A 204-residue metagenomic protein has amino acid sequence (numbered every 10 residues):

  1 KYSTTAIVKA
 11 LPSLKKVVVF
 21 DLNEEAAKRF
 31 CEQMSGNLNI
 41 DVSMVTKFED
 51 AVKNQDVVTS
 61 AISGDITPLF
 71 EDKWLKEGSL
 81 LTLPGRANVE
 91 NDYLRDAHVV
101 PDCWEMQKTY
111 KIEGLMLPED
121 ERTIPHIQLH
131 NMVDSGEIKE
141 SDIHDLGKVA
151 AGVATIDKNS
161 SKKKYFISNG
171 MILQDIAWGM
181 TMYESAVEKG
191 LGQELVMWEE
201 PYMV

Functional and structural regions predicted by a protein language model:
Y2, K9-S35: NAD(P)-binding Rossmann-fold cofactor-contacting core
L14-K15, K76-S79, D96-A97: A short helix->loop->beta-strand "cap" motif at the edges of active sites that frequently abuts
K16-V18, S43, K164: A structural signal for isolated positions on well-ordered beta-strands in alpha/beta enzyme cores
I40-Q55, F70: Short acidic low-complexity segments
K53, V57, D65-L80, N91: Rossmann-fold NAD(P) dinucleotide-binding segment
T59-S60, T82-L83, P101: Redox-cofactor binding/interface segments in oxidoreductases and associated redox assembly factors
I62-G64, G85-R86, W104: Short glycine-/small-residue-rich Rossmann-like dinucleotide-binding loops
D92-P201: Adenosine-phosphate binding glycine-rich loop
